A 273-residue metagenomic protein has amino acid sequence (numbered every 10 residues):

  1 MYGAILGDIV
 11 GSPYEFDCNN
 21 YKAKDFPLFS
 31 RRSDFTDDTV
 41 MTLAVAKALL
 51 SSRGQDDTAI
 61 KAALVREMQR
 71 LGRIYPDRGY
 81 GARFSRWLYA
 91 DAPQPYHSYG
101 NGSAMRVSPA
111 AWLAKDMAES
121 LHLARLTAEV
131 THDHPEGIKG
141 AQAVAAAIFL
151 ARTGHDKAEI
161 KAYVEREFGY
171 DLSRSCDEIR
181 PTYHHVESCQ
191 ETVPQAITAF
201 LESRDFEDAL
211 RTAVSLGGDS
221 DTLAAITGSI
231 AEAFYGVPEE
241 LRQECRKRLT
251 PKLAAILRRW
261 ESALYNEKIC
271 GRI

Functional and structural regions predicted by a protein language model:
M1-I273: Structured, active/binding-site neighborhoods that engage oxygen-rich ligands
